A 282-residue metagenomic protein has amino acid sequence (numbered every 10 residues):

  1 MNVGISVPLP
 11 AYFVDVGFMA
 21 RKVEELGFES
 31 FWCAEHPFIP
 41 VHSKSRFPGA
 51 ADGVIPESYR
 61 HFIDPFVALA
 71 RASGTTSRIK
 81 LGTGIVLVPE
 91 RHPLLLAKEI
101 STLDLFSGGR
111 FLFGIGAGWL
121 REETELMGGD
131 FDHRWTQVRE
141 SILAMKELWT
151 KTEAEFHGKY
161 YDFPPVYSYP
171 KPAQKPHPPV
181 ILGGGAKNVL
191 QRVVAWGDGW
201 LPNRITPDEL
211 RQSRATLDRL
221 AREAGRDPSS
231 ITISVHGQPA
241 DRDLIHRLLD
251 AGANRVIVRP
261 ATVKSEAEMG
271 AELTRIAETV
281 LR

Functional and structural regions predicted by a protein language model:
M1-R282: Active-site-adjacent structural elements that line small-molecule/cofactor binding pockets in enzymes
